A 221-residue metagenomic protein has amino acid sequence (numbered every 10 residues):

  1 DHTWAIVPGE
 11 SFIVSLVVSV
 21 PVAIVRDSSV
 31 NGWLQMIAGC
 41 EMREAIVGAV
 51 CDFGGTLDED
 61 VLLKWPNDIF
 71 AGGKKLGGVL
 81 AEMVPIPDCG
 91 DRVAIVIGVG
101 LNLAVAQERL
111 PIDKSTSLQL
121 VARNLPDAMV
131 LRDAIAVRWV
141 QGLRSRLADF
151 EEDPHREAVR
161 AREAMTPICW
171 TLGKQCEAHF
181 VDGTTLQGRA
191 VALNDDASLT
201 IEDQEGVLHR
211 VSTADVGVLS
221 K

Functional and structural regions predicted by a protein language model:
D1-V93, L120, N124-Q141, S145-R156: Contiguous, small/hydrophobic- and glycine-enriched helical/loop subdomains that border and often "cap" functional
E10-F12, E59, I95-V99, K114 (+2 more regions): A generic structural signal for short beta-strands and their flanking turns/coil linkers
P21, L103-A106, S198: Short, acidic Gly/Pro/Ser/Thr-rich loop/turn segments
K64-W65, K74, V105, D113-T116 (+2 more regions): Residue-level signal for pocket-adjacent positions within structured domains
D88-A122: Short, acidic (Asp/Glu-rich) active-site segment that either coordinates a divalent metal cofactor
V137-K221: Glycine-rich, charge-dense phosphate/pyrophosphate-binding loop(s) and the adjacent flexible "lid"/catalytic subdomain
